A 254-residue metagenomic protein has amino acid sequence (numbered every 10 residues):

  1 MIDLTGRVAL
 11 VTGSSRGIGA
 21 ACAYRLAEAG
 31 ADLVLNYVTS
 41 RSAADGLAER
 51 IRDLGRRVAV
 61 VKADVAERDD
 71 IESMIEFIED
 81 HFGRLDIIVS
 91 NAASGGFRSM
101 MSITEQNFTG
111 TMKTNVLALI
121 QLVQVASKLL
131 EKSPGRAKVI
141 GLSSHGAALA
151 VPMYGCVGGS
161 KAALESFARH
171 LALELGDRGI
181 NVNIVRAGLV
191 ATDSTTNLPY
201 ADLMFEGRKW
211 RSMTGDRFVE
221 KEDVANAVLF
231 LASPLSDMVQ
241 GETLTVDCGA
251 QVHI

Functional and structural regions predicted by a protein language model:
D3, L149, W210, L229 (+1 more regions): Short C-terminal tail/terminal secondary-structure segment of NAD(P)H-dependent dehydrogenase/reductase domains
V8, S15-R16: Conserved glycine-rich cofactor-binding loop
D45, D177, I184, L189-M213 (+2 more regions): A glycine/serine/threonine-rich, flexible loop-to-helix segment that serves as the NAD(P) cofactor-binding "lid"
V89, G176, N181, V239-G241: Short, small/polar-rich loop/turn modules that mediate ligand/substrate recognition or access, typified
S99-M100, T104-T109, R208-K209: Substrate-binding pocket helix/loop in short-chain dehydrogenase/reductase
V123, S160, A168: Active-site helix of classical SDR
K128, L173-D177, D237: Alpha-helical segment proximal to the catalytic Tyr-Lys
